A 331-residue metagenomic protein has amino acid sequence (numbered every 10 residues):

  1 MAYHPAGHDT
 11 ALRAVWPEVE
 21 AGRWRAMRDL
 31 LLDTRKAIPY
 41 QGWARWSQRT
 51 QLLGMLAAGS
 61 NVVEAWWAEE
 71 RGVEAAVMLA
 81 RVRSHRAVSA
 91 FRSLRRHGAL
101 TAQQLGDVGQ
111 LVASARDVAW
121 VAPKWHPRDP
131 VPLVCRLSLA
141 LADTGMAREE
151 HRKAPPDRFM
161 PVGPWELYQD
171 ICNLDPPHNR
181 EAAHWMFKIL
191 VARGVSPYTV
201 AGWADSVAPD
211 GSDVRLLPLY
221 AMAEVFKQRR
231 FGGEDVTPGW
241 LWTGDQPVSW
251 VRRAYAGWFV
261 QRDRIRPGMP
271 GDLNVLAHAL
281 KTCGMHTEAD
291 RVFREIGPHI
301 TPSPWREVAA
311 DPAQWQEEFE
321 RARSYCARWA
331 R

Functional and structural regions predicted by a protein language model:
M1-E69, D290-P304, A310-R331: Extreme N-terminal leader/anchor segments
D9, A113, V162, P270-G271: Amphipathic alpha-helical repeat elements characteristic of tetratricopeptide repeat
Y40-E69, V82-L174, E181-A208, R215-S249 (+2 more regions): Short coil/linker segments at helix-helix boundaries
G72-A76, R83, L174-E181, H278-H286: Short, solvent-exposed linear motifs at loop/edge-of-secondary-structure regions
V73, V77, P130, R180 (+4 more regions): Start-of-helix signal in alpha-solenoid helical-repeat scaffolds, especially tetratricopeptide repeats
K227-R331: Fungal-biased detection of long, low-complexity, Ser/Thr- and Lys/Arg-rich intrinsically disordered regions
